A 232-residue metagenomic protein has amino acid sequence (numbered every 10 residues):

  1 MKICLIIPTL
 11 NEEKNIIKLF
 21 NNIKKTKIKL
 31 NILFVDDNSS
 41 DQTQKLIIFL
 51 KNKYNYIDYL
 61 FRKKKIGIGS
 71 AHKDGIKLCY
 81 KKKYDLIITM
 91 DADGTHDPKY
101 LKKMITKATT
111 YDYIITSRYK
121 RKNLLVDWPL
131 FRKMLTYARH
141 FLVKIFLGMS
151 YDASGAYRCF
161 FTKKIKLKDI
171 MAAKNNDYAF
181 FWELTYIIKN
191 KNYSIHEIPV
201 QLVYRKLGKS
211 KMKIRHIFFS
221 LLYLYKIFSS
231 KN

Functional and structural regions predicted by a protein language model:
M1-I3, K18-N22, K103, K144-G148 (+1 more regions): Hydrophobic helical membrane-anchoring modules
I7, F20, K29-S39, L60-F61 (+1 more regions): Short beta-strand/loop segment that forms part of the nucleotide-sugar
K14-K18, D41-L50: Acidic helix N-cap motif at the loop->helix transition within catalytic regions of sugar-transfer enzymes
I23, G75, D93, F161 (+2 more regions): Residue-level signature of catalytic and energy-coupling elements of molecular machines, predominantly ATP/GTP-dependent
I32, Y59, I87, Y113-I114 (+1 more regions): Hydrophobic/aromatic residues located in beta-strands of well-ordered beta-sheets within soluble catalytic
D36-K45, G94: A conserved acidic beta->alpha catalytic loop
R62-K81, P98-Y178, R205-F219: Acceptor/aglycone-binding surface of glycosyltransferases and processive sugar-polymer synthases
Y84-T95: Short beta-strand-to-loop acidic/aromatic patch adjacent to the donor-nucleotide binding site
